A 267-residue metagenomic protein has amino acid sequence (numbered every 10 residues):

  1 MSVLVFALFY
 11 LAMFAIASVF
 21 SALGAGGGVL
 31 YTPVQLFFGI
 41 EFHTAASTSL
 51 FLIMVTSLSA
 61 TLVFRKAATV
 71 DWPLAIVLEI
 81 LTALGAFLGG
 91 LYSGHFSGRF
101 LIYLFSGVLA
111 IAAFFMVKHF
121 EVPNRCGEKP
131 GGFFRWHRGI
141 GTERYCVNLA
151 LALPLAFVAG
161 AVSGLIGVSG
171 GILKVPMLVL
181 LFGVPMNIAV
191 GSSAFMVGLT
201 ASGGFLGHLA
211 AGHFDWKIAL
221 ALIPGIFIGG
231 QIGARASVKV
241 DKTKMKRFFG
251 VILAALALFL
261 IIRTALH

Functional and structural regions predicted by a protein language model:
M1-S18, L36, F42, V63-A161 (+2 more regions): Juxtamembrane transmembrane-helix boundary motif
V19-V29, S163-G170: Short helix-coil transition sites and intra-membrane helix breaks within transmembrane domains of multi-pass
L30-T32, L58-A67, V162-S163, K174-V179 (+1 more regions): Generic transmembrane alpha-helix signature in multi-pass membrane proteins, especially transporters/channels
Y31-T44, G164, L173-I188: Interfacial segments of multi-pass membrane proteins
A46, F105, V190-S193, F249: Membrane-interface helix-entry/capping residues at the boundaries of transmembrane alpha-helices
S49-I53, S193-V197, I218-I223: Short hydrophobic/aromatic, small-residue-rich stretches within specific transmembrane helices of secondary active
F51-S59, T82-G85, Y92, V197-G203: Membrane-embedded alpha-helical segments of transport systems, primarily multispan ion/solute transporters
